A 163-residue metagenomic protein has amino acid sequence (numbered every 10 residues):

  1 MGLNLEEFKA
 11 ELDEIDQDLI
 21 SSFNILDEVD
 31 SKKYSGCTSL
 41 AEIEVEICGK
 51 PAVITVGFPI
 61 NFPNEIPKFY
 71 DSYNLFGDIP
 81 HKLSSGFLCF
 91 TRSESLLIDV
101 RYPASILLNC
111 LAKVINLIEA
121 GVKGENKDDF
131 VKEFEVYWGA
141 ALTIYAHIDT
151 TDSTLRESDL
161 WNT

Functional and structural regions predicted by a protein language model:
M1-K33: Generic start-of-chain signal for non-secretory N-termini
N4-L5, K68, N74-Y137: Glycine-centered motif in EGF-like
F8, G139-T163: Short Lys/Arg-enriched alpha/beta "domain-start" segment
A10, A41, A52, A104 (+4 more regions): A sequence-composition feature that detects small, non-aromatic residues
L12-I15, I20, I60, V114-I115 (+1 more regions): Residue-level signal for functionally critical sites in structured catalytic/ligand-binding pockets
D13-D18, D27-D30, D71, D78 (+4 more regions): Acidic-enriched, low-complexity/disordered segments with a strong bias for Aspartate over Glutamate
I15, E65, F69, L97 (+4 more regions): Residue-level detector of solvent-exposed, low-hydrophobicity positions
N24-S93, A104-S105, R156-W161: Compact alpha/beta protein-protein interaction domains typified by the UBC
